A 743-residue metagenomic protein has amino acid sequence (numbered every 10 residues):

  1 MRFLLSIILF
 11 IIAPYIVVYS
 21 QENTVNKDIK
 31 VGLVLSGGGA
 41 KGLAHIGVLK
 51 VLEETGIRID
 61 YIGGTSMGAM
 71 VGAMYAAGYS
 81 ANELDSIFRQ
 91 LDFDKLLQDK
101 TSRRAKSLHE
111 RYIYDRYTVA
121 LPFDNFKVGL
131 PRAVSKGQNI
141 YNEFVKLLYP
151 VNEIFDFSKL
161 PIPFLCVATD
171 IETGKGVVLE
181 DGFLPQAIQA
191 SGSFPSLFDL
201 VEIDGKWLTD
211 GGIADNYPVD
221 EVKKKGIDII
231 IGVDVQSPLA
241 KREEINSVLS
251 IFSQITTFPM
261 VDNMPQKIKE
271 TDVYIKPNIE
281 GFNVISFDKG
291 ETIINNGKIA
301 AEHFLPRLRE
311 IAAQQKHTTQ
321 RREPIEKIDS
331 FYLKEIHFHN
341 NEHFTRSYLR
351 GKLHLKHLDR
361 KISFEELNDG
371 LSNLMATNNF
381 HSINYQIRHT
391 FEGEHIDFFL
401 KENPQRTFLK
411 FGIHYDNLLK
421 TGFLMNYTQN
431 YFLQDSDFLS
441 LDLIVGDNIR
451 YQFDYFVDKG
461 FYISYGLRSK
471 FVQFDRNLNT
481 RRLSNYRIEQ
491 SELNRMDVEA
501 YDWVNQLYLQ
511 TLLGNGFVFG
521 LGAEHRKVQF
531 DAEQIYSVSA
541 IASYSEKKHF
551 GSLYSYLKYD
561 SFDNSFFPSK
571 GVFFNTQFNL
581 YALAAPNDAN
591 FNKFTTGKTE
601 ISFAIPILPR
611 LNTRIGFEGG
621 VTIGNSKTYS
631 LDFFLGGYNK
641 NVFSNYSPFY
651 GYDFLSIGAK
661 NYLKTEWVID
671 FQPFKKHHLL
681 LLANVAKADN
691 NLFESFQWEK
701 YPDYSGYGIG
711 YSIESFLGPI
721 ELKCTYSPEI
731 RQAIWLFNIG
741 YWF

Functional and structural regions predicted by a protein language model:
M1-D28, F617: Bacterial Sec-dependent N-terminal signal peptides
S20-T65, A73-S372, A376-R388, E394 (+1 more regions): Patatin-like phospholipase
E365, N384-H395, F399-Y554, Y559-F562 (+4 more regions): Gram-negative/organellar outer-membrane beta-barrel architecture
Q405-R406, F432-F438, G460-Y465, G514-G516 (+5 more regions): Short loop/turn motifs that connect adjacent beta-strands in outer-membrane beta-barrel proteins
F411-I413, F550-F674: C-terminal outer-membrane beta-barrel translocator/porin domains of Gram-negative envelope proteins and their
R468, S484-Y486, S543, G551 (+6 more regions): Outer-membrane beta-barrel transmembrane domain signature
K470-F474, R526-V528, T576-A585, G620-G624 (+1 more regions): Short glycine-rich beta-strand segments
